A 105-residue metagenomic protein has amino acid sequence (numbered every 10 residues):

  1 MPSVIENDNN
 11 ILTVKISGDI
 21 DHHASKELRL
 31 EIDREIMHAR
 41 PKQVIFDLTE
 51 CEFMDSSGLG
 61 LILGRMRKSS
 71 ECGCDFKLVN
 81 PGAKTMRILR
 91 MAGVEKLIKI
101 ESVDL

Functional and structural regions predicted by a protein language model:
M1-E52, R67-L105: STAS-like cytosolic regulatory interaction modules
D55: ABC-family nucleotide-binding domains
I62-R65: Aromatic/hydrophobic pocket-lining residues that form π-stacking "cages" and hydrophobic walls in ligand
